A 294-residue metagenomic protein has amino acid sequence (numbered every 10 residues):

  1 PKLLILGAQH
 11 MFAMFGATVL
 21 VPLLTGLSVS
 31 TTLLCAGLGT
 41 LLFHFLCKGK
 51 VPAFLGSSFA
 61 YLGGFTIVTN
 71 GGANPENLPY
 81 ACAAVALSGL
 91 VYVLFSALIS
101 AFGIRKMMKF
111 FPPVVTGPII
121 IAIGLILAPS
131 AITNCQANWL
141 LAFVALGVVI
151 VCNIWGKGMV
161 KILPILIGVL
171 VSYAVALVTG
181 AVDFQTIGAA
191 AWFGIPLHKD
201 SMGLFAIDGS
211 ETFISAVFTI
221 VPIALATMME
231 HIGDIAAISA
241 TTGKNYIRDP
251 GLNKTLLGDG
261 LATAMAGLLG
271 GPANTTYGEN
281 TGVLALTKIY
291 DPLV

Functional and structural regions predicted by a protein language model:
P1-P52, A60-P75: N-terminal signal-anchor module of multipass membrane proteins
P1-T32, I165-N253: Helix-loop-helix hairpins and the membrane-proximal interhelical loops of multi-pass alpha-helical transport proteins
A8-F12, F111, V115, Q136 (+4 more regions): Hydrophobic alpha-helical transmembrane segments of multi-pass membrane proteins
P22-L34, P75-L90, A131-V144, I220-A224 (+2 more regions): Structural signature of hydrophobic alpha-helical transmembrane segments
G26-H44, V221-P292: Membrane-embedded helical hairpins/re-entrant loop segments and their flanking transmembrane helices within multi-pass
T40-V51, Y92-M107, V149-G158, I235-G243 (+1 more regions): C-terminal ends of transmembrane helices
F65-G72, N153, N280-V294: Interfacial segments of multi-pass membrane proteins
N77-Q185, V294: Membrane-embedded alpha-helical modules
